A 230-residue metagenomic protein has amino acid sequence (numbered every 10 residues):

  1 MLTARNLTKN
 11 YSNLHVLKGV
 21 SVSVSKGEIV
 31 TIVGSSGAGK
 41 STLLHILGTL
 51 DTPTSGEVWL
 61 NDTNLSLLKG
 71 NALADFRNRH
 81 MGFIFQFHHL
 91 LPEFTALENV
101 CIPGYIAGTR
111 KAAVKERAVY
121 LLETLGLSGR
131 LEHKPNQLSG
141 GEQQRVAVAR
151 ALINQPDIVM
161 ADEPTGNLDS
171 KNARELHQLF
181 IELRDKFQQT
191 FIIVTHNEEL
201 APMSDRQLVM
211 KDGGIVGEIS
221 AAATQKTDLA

Functional and structural regions predicted by a protein language model:
M1-M210: ABC family nucleotide-binding domain
G214-A230: Conserved beta-strand-loop-alpha-helix hinge in the C-terminal portion of ABC ATPase nucleotide-binding domains
